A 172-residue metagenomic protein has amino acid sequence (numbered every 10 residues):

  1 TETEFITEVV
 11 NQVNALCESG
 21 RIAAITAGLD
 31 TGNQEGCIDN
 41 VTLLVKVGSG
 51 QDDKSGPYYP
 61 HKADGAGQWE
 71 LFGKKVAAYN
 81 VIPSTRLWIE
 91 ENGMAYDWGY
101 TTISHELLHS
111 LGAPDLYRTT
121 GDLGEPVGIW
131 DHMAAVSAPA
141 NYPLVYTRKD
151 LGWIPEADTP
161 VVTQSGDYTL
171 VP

Functional and structural regions predicted by a protein language model:
T1-T26: N-terminal catalytic cores of secreted or lumenal carbohydrate-active enzymes
E2, G36, Y96-D97: Aromatic-acidic/polar surface patches that form glycan- and anion
G20-D39: Acidic, glycine-anchored loop motifs typical of Ca2+
N40, K46-P172: Extracellular hydrolytic enzyme modules, especially secreted metalloproteases of the metzincin/thermolysin-like class
